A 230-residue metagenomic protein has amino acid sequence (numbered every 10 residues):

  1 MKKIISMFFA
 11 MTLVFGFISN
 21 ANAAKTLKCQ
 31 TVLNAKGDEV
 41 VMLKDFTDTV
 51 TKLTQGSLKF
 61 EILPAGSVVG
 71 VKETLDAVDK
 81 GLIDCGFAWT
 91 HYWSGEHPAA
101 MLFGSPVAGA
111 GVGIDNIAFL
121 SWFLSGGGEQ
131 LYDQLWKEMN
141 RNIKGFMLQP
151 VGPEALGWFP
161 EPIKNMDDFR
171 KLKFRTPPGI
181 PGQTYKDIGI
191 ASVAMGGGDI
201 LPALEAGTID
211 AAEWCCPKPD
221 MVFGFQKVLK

Functional and structural regions predicted by a protein language model:
L13, F17-A23: Sec/Tat signal peptide C-region and signal peptidase I cleavage site
A21-T31, T51-K59, M139, E161-K173 (+1 more regions): Immediate post-signal peptide segment of exported/extracytoplasmic ligand-binding proteins
K28-D45, A65-V69, P219: Extracytoplasmic "Venus flytrap"
K36-E61, G179, Q183: Short, polar/charged alpha-helical segment
T47-T51, D79, D84, W89-K173 (+2 more regions): Contiguous mixed-secondary-structure segments that line small-molecule binding/active-site clefts of soluble domains
Q55-L58, T74-H91, I190-S192, A206-W214: Alpha-to-beta junction loops
L63-D76, P162, P177-I180, S192-A206: Short helix-initiation/N-cap motifs at beta->coil->alpha
I180-P181, A191-K230: Pocket-lining segment of extracytoplasmic ligand-binding domains
